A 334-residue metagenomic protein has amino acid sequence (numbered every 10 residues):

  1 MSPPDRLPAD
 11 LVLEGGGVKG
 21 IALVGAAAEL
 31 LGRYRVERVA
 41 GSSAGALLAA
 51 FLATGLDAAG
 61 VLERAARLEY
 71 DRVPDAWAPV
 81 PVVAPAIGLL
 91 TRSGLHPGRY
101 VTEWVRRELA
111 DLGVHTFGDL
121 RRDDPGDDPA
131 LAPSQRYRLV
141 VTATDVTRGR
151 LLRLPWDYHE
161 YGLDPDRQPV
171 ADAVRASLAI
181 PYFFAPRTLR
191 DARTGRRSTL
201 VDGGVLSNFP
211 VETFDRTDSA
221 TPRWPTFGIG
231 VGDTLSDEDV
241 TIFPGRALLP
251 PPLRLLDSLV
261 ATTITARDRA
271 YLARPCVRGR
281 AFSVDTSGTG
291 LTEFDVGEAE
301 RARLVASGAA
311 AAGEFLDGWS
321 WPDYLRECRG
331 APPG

Functional and structural regions predicted by a protein language model:
M1-S42, F51-G334: Patatin-like phospholipase
L48: Catalytic DNA-binding helix-loop module of base-excision-repair DNA glycosylases/AP lyases
